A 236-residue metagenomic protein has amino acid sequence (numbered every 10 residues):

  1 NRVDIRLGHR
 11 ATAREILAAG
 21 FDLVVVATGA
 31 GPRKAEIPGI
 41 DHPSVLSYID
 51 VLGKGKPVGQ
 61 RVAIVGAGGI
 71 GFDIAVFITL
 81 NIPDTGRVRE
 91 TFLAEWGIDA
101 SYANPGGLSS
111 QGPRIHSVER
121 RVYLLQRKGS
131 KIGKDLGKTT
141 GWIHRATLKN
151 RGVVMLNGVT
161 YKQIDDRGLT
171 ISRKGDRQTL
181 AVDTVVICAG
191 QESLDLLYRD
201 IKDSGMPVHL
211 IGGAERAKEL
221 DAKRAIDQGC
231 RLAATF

Functional and structural regions predicted by a protein language model:
N1-I5, H144-M155: Helical element adjacent to the flavin cofactor pocket in flavoenzyme catalytic cores
R2, R6-L23, A27-S44, Y48-L136 (+2 more regions): Rossmann-like dinucleotide/flavin-binding elements
T140-W142: Long, low-complexity alpha-helical segments
T160: S-adenosyl-L-methionine
